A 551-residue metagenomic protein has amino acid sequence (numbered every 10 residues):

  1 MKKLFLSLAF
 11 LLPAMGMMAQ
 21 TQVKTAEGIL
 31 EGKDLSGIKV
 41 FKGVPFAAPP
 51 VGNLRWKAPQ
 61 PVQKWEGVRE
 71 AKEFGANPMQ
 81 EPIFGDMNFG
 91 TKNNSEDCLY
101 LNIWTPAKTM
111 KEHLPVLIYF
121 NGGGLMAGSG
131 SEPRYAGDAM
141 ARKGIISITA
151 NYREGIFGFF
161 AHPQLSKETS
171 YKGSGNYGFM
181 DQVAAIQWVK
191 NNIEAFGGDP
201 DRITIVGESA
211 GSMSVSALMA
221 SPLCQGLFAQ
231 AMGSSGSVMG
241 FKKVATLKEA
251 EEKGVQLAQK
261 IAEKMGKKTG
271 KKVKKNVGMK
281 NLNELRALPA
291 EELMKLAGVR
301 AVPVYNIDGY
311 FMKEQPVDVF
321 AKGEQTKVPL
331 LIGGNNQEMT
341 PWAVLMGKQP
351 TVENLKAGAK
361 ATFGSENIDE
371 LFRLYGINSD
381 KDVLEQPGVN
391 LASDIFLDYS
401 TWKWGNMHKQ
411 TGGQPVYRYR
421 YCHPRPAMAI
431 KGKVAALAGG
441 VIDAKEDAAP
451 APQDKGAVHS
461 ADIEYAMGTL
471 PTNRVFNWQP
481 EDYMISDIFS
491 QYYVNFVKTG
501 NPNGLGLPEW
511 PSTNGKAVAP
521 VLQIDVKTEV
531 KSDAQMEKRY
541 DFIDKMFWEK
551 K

Functional and structural regions predicted by a protein language model:
M1-T21: Bacterial Sec-dependent N-terminal signal peptides
Q20-N176, P200, L470, F476-F489 (+4 more regions): Non-catalytic accessory segments of hydrolases
M87, Q187, N191, A217 (+4 more regions): Substrate-access "cap/lid" subdomains that shape and gate the entrance to catalytic or ligand-binding pockets
C98, Y171-E194, E249-L257: Alpha/beta-hydrolase active-site loop
L125, G207-A217, M339: Glycine-rich nucleophile elbow surrounding the catalytic serine of serine-hydrolase chemistry
F196-E208: Alpha/beta-hydrolase fold nucleophile elbow
I205-V206, M232-S234: Short beta-strand immediately N-terminal to the catalytic nucleophile in serine-hydrolase-like folds
Y399-W402, N406-K551: Mobile gating loops/cap/lid regions near enzyme active sites that modulate substrate access
